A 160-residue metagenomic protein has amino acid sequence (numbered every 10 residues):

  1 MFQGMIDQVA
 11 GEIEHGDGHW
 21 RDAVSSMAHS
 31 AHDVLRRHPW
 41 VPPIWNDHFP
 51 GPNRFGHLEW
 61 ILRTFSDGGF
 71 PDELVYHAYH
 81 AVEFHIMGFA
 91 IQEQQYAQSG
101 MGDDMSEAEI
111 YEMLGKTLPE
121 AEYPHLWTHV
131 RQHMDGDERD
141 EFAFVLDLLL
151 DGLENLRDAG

Functional and structural regions predicted by a protein language model:
F2-A10: Short, basic, alpha-helical segments at the C-terminal edge of helix-turn-helix-like DNA-binding modules
Q3, D33, H80-M87, T128 (+2 more regions): Generic alpha-helical structural context detector
V9, I13, P39, A90-A97 (+1 more regions): Short amphipathic alpha-helical interaction/hinge segments
G11-G56, D72-V75, Y79: Hydrophobic alpha-helical connector segments
S26, G56, W60, H77-F84 (+2 more regions): Amphipathic alpha-helical interaction segments
V34-H38, R63, D67-P71, N155: Secondary-structure boundary elements
W60-D104, E109-E112: A contiguous pocket-lining binding segment that forms or flanks enzyme active sites
Q95-G160: C-terminal peripheral helix-coil segments that are non-catalytic and often amphipathic
